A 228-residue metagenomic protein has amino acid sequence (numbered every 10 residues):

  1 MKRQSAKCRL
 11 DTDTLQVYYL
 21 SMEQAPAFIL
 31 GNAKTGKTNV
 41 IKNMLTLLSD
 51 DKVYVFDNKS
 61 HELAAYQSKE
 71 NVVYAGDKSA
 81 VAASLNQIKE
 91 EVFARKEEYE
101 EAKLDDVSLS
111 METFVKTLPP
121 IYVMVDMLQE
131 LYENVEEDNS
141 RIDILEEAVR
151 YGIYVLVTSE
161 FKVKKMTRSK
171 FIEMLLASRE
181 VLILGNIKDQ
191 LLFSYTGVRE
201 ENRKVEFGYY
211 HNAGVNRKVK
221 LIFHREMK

Functional and structural regions predicted by a protein language model:
M1-E101, V115-N186, H224-K228: P-loop NTPase catalytic phosphate-binding loop
K103-E112: A short, well-structured beta->alpha microelement
M111-E112, R168-I172, V198-N202: Short amphipathic alpha-helical patches
I187-K228: Conserved P-loop NTPase
